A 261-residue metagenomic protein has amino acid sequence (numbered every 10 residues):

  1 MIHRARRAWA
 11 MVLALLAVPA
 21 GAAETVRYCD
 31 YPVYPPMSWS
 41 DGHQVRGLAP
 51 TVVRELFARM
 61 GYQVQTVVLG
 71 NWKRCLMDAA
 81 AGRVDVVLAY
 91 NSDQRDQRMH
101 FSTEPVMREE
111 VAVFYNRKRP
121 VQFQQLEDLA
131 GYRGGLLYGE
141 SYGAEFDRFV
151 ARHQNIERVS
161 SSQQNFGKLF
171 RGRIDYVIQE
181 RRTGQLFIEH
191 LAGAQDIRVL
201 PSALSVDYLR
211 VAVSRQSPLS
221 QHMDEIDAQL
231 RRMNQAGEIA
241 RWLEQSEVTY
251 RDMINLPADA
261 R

Functional and structural regions predicted by a protein language model:
A23-R98, Q245: Extracytoplasmic small-molecule ligand-binding "clamshell" domains of the periplasmic binding protein/Venus flytrap
Y31-V33, R108-A112, L191-D227, Y250-R261: Periplasmic-binding protein-like
P32-P35, H43-E55, N116-R152, R182: Bilobed "Venus flytrap"/periplasmic-binding protein-like clamshell domains and structurally analogous long
G47-R59, Y132, E140, A212-Q245: Extended ligand-binding regions for polar small-molecule ligands
R54, V67-D128, G139-Y142, P201-L204: Acidic, polar ligand-binding/catalytic clefts
Y62-Q63, A80-A89, Y132, F170-Q179 (+1 more regions): Alpha-to-beta junction loops
Q63, S141-E157, G193, L230-R261: Ligand-binding clefts/hinges and TM-proximal coupling segments of bilobed small-molecule sensing domains
T66-M77, E157-R171: Short helix-initiation/N-cap motifs at beta->coil->alpha
